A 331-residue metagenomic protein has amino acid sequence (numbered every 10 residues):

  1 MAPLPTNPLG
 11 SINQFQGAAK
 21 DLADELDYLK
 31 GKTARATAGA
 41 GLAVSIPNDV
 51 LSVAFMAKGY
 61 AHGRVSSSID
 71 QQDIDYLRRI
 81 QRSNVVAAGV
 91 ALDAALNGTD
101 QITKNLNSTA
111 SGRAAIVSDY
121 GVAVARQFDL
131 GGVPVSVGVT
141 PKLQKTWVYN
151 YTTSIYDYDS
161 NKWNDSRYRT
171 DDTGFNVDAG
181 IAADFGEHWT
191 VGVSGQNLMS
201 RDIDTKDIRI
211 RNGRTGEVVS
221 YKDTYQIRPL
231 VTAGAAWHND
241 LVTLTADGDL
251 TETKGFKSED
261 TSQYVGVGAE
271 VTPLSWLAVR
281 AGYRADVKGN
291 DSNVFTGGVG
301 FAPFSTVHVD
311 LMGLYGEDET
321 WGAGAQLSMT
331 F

Functional and structural regions predicted by a protein language model:
M1-D165: A subset of solvent-exposed loop/turn segments in beta-rich extracellular surface proteins, enriched in glycine
F15-Q16, E25-Y28, A110, W163-D165 (+4 more regions): N-terminal start-of-chain detector that recognizes signal peptides and the immediate post-cleavage beginning
D24-T37, A110-V117, R167-G174, D223-P229 (+3 more regions): Short sequence motifs at beta-strands and strand-loop junctions characteristic of Gram-negative outer-membrane
A40-N48, F55, Y120-R126, V139 (+7 more regions): Residues on the lipid-exposed face of transmembrane beta-strands in outer-membrane beta-barrel proteins
R82-V85, A94-G98, N176-A182, A285-D286 (+2 more regions): Noncatalytic linker/hinge segments flanking ATPase motor cores
V139-K206: Loop-centered beta-sheet repeat module
H188-F331: Outer membrane beta-barrel transmembrane domains
